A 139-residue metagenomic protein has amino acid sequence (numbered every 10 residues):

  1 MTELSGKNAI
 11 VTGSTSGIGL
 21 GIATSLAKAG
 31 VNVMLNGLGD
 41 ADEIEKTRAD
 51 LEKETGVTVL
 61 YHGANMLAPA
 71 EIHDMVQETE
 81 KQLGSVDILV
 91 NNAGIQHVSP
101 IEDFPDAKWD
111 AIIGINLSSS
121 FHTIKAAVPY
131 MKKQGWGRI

Functional and structural regions predicted by a protein language model:
K7, S85-V86, M131-I139: Active-site loop of short-chain dehydrogenase/reductase
N8, T15-G17: Conserved glycine-rich cofactor-binding loop
V31-K46: Conserved glycine-rich Rossmann-like NAD(P)H-binding loop of the short-chain dehydrogenase/reductase
A41, G63-M75, D106: The beta1-alpha1 cofactor-binding region of Rossmann-like NAD(H)/NADP(H)-dependent oxidoreductases
N92-H97: Conserved NAD(P)H cofactor-binding loop of Rossmann-fold oxidoreductase domains
P100-I101, K108-I113: Substrate-binding pocket helix/loop in short-chain dehydrogenase/reductase
I124-K125: A short, exposed helix-loop element centered on a Lys and neighboring polar residues
